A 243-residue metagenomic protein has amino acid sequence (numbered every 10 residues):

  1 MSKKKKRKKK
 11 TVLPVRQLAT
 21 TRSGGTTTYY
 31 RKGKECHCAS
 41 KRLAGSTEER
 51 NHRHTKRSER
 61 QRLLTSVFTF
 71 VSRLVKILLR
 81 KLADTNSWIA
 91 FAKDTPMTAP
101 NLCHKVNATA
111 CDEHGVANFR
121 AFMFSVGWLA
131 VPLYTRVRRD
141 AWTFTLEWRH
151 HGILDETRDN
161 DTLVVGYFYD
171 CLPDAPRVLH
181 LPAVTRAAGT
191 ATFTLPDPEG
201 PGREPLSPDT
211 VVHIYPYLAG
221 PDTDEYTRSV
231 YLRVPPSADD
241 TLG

Functional and structural regions predicted by a protein language model:
M1-P132: Long, polar/Ser/Thr-enriched low-complexity segments that form simple helices or flexible linkers at protein ends
A90-G243: Charged linear interaction tracts used for macromolecular binding and regulation
